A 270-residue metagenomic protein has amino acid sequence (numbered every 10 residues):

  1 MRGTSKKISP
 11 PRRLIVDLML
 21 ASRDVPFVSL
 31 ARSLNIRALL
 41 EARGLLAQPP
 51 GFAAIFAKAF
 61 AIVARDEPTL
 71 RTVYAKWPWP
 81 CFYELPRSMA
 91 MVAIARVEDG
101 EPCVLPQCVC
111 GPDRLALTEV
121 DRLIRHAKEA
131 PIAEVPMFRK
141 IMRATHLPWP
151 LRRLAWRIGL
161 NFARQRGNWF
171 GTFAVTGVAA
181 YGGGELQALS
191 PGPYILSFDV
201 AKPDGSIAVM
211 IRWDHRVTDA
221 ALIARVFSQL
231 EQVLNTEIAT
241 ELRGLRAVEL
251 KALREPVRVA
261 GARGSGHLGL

Functional and structural regions predicted by a protein language model:
M1-L270: C-terminal catalytic/motor cores of large multi-domain enzyme assemblies
